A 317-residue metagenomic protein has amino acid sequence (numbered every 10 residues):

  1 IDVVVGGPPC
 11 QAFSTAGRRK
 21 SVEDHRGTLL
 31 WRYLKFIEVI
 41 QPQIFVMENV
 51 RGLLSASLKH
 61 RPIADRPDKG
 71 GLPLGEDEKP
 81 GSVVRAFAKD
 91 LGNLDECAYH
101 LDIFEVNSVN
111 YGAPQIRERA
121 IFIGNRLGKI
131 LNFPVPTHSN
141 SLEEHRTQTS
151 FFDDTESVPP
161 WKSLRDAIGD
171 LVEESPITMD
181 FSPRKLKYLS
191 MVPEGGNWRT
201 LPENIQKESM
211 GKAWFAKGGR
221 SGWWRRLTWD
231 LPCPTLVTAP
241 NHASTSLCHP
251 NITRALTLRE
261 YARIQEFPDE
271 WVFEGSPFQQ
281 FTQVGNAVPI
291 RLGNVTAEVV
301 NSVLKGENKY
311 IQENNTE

Functional and structural regions predicted by a protein language model:
I1-G7: Short SAM/SAH-binding signature in class I
G6, M47, T238: Redox-cofactor binding/interface segments in oxidoreductases and associated redox assembly factors
P8-F13, V50, N241-H242, D269-E270: Short connector loops/turns at beta-strand edges and beta->alpha or beta->beta junctions
C10-K217: Class I S-adenosyl-L-methionine
L171-E317: C-terminal target-recognition/interaction regions appended to catalytic cores
